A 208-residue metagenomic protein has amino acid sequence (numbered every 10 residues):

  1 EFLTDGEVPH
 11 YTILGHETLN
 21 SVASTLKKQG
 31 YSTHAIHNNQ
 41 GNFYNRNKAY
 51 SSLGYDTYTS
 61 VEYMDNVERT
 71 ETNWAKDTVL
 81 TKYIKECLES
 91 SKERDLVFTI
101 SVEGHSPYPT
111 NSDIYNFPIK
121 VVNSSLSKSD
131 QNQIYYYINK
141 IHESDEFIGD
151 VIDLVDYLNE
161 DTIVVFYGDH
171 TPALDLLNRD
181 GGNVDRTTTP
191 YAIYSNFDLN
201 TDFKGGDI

Functional and structural regions predicted by a protein language model:
E1-I208: Solvent-exposed soluble domains appended to multi-pass membrane proteins
